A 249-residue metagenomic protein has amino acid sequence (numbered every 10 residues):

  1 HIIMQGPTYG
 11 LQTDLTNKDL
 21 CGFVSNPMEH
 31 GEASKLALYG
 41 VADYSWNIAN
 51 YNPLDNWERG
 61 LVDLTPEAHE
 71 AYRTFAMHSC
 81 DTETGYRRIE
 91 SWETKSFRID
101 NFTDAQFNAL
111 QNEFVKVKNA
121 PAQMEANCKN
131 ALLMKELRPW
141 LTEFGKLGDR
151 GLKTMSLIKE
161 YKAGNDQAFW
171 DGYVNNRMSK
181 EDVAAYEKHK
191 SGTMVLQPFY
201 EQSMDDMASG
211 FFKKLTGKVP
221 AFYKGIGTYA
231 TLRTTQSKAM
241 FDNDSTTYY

Functional and structural regions predicted by a protein language model:
H1-Y223: Substrate-binding groove of N-acetylhexosamine-processing glycoside hydrolases
K218-Y248: Disordered, acidic Ser/Thr/Pro-rich linker "stalks" and the adjacent N-terminal cap of the next globular domain
